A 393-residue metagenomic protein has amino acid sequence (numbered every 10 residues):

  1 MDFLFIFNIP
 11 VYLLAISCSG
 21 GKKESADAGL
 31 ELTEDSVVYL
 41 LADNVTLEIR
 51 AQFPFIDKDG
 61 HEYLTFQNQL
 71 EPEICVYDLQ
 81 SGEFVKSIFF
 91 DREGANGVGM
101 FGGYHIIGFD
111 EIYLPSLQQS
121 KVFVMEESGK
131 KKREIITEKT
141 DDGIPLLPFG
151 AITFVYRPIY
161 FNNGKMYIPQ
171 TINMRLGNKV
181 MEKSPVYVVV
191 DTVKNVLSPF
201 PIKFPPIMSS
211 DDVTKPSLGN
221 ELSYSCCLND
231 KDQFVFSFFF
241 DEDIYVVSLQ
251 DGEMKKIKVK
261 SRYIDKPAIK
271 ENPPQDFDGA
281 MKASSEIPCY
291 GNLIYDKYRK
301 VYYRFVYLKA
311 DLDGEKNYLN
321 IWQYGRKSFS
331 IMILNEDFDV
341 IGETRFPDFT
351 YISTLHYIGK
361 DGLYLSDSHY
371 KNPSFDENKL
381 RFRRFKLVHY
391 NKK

Functional and structural regions predicted by a protein language model:
S25-R50: A short helix->beta-strand "capping" segment at the edge of beta-propeller domains
L41-I74, G291-I294, V301-Y307: Beta-strand-rich domains and repeat architectures in extracellular enzymes and scaffolds, especially beta-propellers
R50-D59, G102-I107, I152-N163, S217-D230 (+2 more regions): Structural signature of eukaryotic scaffold interfaces centered on beta-propeller domains
E83-Y113, L117, E138-G150, F346-I352: Blade-loop segments of beta-propeller domains
A95-N96, K260-Q275, D339-G359: Conserved blade-ending motifs and adjacent loop-strand segments that build the rim/top face of beta-propeller domains
E127-N163, P169-G177: Asp-box/WD-like beta-propeller blade repeats and closely related beta-sheet repeat scaffolds
M181-N195, E242, L319-D337, N378-N391: Beta-propeller blade signature
S285-L334: Loop/turn-rich, solvent-exposed surfaces of beta-rich toroidal or solenoidal domains
